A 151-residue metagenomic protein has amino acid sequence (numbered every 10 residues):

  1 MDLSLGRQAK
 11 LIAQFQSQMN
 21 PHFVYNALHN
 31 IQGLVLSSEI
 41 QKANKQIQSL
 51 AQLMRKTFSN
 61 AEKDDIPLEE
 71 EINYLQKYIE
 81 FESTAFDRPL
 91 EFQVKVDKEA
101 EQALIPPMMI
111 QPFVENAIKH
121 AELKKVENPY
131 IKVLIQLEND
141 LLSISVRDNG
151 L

Functional and structural regions predicted by a protein language model:
M1-L151: Two-component histidine phosphotransfer core
